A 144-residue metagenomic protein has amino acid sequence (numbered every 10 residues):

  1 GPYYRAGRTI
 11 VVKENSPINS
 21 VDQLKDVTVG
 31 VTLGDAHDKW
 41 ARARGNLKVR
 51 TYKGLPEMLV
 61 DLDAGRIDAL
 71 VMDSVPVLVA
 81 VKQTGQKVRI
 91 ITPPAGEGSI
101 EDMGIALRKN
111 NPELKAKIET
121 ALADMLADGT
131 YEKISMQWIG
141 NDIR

Functional and structural regions predicted by a protein language model:
G1-R144: Proline/Glycine/Serine-rich low-complexity intrinsically disordered segments that serve as flexible stalks/linkers
